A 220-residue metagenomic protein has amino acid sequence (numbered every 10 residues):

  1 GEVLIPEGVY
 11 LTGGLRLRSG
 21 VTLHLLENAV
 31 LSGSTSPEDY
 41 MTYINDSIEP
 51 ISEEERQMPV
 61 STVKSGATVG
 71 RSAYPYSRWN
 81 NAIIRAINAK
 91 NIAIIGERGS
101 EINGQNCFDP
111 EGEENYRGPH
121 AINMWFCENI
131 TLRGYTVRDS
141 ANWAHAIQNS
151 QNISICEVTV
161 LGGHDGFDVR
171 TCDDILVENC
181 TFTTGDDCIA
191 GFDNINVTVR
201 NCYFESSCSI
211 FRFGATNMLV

Functional and structural regions predicted by a protein language model:
G1-V220: Extracellular/periplasmic carbohydrate-active domains that bind, remodel, or depolymerize complex polysaccharides
